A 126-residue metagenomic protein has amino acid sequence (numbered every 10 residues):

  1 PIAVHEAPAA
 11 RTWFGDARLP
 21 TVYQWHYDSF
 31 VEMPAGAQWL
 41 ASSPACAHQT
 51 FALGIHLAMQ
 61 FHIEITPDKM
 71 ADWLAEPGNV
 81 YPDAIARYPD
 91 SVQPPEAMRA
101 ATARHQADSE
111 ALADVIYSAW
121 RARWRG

Functional and structural regions predicted by a protein language model:
P1-K69: Pocket-forming structural segment of enzyme catalytic cores
D68-G126: Acyltransferase
